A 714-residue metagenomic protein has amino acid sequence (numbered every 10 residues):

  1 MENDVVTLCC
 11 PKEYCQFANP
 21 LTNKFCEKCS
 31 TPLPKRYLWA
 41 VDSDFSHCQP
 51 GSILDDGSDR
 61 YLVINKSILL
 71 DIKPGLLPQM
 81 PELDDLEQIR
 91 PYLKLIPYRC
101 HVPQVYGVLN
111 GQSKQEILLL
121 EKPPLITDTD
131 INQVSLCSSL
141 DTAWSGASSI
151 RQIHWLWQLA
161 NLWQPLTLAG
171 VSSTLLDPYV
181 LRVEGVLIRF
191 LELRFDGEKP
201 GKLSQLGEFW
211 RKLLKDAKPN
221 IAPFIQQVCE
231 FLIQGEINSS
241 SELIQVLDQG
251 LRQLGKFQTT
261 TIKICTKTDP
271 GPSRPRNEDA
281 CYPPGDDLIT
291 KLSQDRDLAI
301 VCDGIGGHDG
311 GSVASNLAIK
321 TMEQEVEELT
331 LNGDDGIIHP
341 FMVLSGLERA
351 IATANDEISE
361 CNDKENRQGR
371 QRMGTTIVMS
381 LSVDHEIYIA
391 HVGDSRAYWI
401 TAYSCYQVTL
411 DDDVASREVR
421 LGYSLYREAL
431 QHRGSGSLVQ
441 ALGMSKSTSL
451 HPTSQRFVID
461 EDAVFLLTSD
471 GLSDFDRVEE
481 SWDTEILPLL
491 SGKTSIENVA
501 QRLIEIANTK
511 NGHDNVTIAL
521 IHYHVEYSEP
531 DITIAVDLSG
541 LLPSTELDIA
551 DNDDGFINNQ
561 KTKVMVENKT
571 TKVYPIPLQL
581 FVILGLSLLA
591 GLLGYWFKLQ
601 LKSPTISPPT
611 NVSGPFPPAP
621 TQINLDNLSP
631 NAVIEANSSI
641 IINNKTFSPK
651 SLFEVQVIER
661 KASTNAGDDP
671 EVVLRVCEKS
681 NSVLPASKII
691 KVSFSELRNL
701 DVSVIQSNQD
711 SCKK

Functional and structural regions predicted by a protein language model:
M1-V6, C15-P20: Short, flexible, mixed-charge glycine/proline-rich loop motifs that serve as phosphate/nucleic-acid-contacting
T7, L21-L33, V63-Q158, Q164-G197 (+3 more regions): PP2C/PPM-type serine/threonine phosphatase catalytic domain
L8, F17, Y37-K66, L70 (+2 more regions): N-proximal, low-complexity, solvent-exposed accessory regions that precede a main structured/catalytic
E13-C15, C29: Short Cys/His-rich metal-coordination motifs, predominantly Zn2+-binding knuckles/fingers
T22, S58, N644, A666-D668: Intrinsic-disorder/low-complexity loop/linker signature
L156, A160, L203, G207-W210: Conserved DΦG-like aromatic-glycine position at the start of the activation segment in protein kinase catalytic domains
T664-L674: Short aromatic-glycine-enriched beta-strand elements
